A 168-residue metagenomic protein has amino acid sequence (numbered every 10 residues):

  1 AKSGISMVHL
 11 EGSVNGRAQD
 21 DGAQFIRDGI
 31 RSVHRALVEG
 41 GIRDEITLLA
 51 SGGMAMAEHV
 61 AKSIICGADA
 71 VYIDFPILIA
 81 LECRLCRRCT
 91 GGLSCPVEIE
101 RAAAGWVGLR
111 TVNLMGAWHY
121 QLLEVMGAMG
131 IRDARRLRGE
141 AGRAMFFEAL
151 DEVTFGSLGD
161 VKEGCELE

Functional and structural regions predicted by a protein language model:
A1-W106: Glycine-rich phosphate/ribose-binding loops and adjacent secondary-structure elements that form binding surfaces
G108-E168: C-terminal extensions of enzymes
